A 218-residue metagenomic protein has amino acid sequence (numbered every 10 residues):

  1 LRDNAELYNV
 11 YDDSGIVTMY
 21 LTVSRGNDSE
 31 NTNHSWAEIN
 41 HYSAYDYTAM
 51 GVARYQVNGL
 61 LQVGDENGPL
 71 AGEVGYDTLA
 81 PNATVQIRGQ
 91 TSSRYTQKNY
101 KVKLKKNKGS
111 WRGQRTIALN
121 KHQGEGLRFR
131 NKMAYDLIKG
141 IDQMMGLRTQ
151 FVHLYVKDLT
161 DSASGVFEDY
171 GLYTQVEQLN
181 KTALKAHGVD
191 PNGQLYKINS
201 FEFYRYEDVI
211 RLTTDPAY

Functional and structural regions predicted by a protein language model:
L1-Y218: Phosphate/dinucleotide-binding and metal-coordinating scaffold of catalytic cores in nucleotide-dependent enzymes
